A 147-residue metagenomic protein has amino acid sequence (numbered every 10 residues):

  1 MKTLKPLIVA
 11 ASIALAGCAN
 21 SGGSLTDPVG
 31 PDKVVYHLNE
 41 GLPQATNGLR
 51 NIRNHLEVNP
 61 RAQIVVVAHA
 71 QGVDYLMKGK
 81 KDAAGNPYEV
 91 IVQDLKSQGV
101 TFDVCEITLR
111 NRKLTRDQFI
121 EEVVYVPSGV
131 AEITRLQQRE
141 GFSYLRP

Functional and structural regions predicted by a protein language model:
M1-I8: Bacterial N-terminal signal peptides that target proteins for export
A11-S12, Q98: Residue-level signal for mature regions of secreted extracellular proteins and peptides
S21-V67, V73-Y75: N-terminal secretory signal peptides
A70-V73, I107-L109: Short beta-alpha junction loops
K80-P147: A cross-taxonomic marker for long C-terminal extensions/tails that follow the last structured domain
